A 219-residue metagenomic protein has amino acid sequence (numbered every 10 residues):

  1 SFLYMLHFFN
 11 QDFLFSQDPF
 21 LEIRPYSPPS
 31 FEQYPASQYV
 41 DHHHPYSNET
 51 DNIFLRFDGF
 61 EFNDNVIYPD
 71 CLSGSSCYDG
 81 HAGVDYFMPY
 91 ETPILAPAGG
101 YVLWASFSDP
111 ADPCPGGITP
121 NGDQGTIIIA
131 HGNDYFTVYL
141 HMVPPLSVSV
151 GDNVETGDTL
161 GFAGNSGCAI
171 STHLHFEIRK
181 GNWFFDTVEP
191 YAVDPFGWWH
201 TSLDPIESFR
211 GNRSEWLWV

Functional and structural regions predicted by a protein language model:
S1-D12: Bacterial N-terminal signal peptides
Q17-G125, T156, F196-V219: Surface-exposed, glycine-biased beta-strand/turn segments
P89-E91, L95-A96, H131-G157: Short histidine-centered loop motifs in beta-beta connectors
G100-S106, V150-G167: Active-site-proximal beta-strands of protease catalytic cores
F107-D109, N133, G167, G181-F185: Acidic glycine-/aspartate-rich tracts in secreted/extracellular proteins
P110-T119, A163-L174: Active-site loop architecture of trypsin-fold serine endopeptidases
N121-Y135: OB-fold (S1/OB) nucleic-acid-binding surfaces
V138-V143, S171-R179: Histidine-centered catalytic micro-motifs
